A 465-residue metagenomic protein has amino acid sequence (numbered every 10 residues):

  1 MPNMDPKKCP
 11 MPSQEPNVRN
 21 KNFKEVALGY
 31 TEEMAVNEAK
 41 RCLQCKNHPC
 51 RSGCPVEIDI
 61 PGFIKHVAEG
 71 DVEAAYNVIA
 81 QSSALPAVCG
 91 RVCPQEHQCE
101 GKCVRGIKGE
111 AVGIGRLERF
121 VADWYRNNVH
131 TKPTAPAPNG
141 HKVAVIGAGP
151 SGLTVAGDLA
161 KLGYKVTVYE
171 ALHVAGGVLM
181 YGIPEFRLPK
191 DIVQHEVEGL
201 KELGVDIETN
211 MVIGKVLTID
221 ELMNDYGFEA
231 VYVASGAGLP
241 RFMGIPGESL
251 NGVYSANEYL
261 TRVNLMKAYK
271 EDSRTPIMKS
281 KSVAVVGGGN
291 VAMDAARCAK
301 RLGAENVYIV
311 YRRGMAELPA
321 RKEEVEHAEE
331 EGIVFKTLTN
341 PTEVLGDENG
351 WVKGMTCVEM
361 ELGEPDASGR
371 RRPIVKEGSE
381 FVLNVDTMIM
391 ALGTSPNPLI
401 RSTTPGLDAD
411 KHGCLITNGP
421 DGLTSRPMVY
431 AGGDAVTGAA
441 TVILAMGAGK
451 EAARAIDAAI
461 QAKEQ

Functional and structural regions predicted by a protein language model:
S52, E57-A135, K201, T209 (+2 more regions): Glycine/serine-rich phosphate-binding loop and adjoining beta1-alpha1 elements at the start of nucleotide-handling
A74, A137-P138, K142-I146, Q194-I245 (+4 more regions): Feature captures the FAD/FMN-dependent oxidoreductase FAD-binding
A84, G149-P150, V174, G289-V291 (+1 more regions): Residue-level detector of alpha-helix initiation sites
V121-A137, H195-K215, P240-L302, D410-P420 (+1 more regions): Glycine-rich dinucleotide-binding loop and its adjacent helix/turn
H141-T167, A292-K300: N-terminal Rossmann-like FAD-binding beta1-loop-alpha1 element of flavoenzymes
V168, L172-E202, D206-I207, A296-E343 (+1 more regions): Rossmann-like dinucleotide-binding cores of NAD(P)H-dependent redox enzymes
S249-S280, P365-A439: FAD-site-proximal beta/loop scaffold in flavoenzymes
A435-A462: A conserved FAD-binding loop/helix module that cradles the flavin
